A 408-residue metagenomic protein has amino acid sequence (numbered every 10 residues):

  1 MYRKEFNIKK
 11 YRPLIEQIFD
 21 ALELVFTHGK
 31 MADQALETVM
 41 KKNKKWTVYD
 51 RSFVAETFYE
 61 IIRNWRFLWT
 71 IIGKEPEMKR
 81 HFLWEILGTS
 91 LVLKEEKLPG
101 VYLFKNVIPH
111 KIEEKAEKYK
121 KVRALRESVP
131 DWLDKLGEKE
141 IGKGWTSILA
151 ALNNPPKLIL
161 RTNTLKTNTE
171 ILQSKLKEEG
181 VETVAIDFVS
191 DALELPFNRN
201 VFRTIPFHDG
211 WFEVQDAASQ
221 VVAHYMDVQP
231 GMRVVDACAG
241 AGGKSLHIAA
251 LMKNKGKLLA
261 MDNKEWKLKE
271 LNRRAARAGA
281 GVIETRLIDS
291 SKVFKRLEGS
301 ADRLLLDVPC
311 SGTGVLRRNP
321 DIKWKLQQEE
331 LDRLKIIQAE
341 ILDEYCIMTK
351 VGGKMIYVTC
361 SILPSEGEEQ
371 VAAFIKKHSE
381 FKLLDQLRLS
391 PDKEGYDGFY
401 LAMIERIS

Functional and structural regions predicted by a protein language model:
M1-S408: S-adenosylmethionine
